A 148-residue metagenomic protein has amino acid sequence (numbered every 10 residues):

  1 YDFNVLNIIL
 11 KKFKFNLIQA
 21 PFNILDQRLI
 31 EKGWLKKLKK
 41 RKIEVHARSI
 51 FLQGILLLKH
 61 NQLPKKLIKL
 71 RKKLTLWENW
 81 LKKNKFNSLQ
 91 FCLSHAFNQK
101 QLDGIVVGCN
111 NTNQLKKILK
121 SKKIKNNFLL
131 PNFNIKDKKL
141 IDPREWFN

Functional and structural regions predicted by a protein language model:
Y1-F147: Beta/alpha (TIM)-barrel catalytic core signal, keyed to glycine-rich beta->alpha loops juxtaposed to Asp/Glu that bind
